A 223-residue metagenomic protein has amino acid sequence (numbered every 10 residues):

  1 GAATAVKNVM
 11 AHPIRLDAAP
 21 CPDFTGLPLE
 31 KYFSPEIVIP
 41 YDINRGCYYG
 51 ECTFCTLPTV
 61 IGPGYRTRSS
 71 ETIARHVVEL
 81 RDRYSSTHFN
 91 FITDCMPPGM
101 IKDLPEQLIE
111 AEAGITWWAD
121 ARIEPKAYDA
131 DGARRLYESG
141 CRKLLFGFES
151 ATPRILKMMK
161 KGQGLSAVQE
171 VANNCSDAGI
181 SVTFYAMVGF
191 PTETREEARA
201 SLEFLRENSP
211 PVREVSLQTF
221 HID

Functional and structural regions predicted by a protein language model:
G1-A74: Acidic, low-complexity intrinsically disordered segments
D17, E71, A130, S166-Q169 (+1 more regions): Residues in well-ordered alpha-helical elements
G64-R68, K157-K160, T194-E196: Short, solvent-exposed loop/turn segments at secondary-structure boundaries
A74-V182, V188-F190, P211: Conserved SAM/AdoMet-binding glycine-rich loop
D131-G132, P191-E207: Catalytic cores of alpha/beta
E203-D223: Active-site/pore-lining binding-face segments in mid-to-C-terminal subdomains
